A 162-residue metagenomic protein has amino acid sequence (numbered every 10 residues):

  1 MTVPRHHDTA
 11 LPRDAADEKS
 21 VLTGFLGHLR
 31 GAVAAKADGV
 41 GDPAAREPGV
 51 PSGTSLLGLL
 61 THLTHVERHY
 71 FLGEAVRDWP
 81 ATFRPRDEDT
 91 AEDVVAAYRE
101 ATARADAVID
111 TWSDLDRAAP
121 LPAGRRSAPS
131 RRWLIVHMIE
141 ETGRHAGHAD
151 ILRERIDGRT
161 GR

Functional and structural regions predicted by a protein language model:
M1-P12, K19-R84, L121-R162: Short, contiguous alpha-helical
P85-P122, P129-M138: Acidic/histidine-rich alpha-helical segments that form the ligand environment of transition-metal centers
